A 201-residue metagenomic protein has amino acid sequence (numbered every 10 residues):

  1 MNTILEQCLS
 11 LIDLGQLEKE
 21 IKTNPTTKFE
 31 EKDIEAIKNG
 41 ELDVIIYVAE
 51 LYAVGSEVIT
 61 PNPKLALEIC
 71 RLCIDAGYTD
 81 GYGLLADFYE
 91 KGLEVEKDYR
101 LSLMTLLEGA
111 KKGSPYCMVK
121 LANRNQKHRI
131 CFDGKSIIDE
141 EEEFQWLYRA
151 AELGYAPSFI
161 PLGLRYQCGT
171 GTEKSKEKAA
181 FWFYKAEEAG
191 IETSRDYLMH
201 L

Functional and structural regions predicted by a protein language model:
N2-N39: N-terminal alpha-helical interaction modules that lie
N24-E30, I59-E68, E96-T105, C131-W146 (+1 more regions): Structural signature of tandem alpha-helical TPR/SEL1-like repeats, specifically the intra-repeat loop/turn
A36, L72-C73, E108-G109, R149-A150 (+1 more regions): Canonical positions in the second alpha-helix
N39-E41, V54-S56, A76-T79, K91-L93 (+5 more regions): Short helix-capping/linker turns of helical repeat alpha-solenoids
Y47-V54, Y82-K91, K120-F132, P161-C168 (+1 more regions): Hydrophobic face of amphipathic alpha-helices that form TPR/SEL1-like repeat modules and related alpha-solenoid
R71, D75, T79-K112, Y116 (+1 more regions): A generic tandem-repeat structural signature
E141-A189: Ankyrin-repeat and related helical/solenoid repeat scaffolds used for protein-protein interactions
